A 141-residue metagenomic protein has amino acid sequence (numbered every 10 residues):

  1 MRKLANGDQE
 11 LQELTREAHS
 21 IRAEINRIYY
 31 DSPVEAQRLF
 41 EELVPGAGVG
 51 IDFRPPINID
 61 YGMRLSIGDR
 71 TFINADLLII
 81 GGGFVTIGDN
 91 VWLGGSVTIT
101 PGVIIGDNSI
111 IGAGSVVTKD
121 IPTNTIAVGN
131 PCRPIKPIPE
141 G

Functional and structural regions predicted by a protein language model:
M1-G50, C132-K136, E140-G141: Terminal amphipathic alpha-helical/low-complexity segments used for targeting or macromolecular assembly
R2, Q9, R27, M63 (+2 more regions): Short N-terminal micro-motifs specific to bacterial/archaeal maturation and metal-cluster initiation sites
V44, S66, A113, V117 (+1 more regions): Alpha-helix boundary/capping detector
V49, R54-P55, D60-Y61, G68-D69 (+9 more regions): Left-handed beta-helix
